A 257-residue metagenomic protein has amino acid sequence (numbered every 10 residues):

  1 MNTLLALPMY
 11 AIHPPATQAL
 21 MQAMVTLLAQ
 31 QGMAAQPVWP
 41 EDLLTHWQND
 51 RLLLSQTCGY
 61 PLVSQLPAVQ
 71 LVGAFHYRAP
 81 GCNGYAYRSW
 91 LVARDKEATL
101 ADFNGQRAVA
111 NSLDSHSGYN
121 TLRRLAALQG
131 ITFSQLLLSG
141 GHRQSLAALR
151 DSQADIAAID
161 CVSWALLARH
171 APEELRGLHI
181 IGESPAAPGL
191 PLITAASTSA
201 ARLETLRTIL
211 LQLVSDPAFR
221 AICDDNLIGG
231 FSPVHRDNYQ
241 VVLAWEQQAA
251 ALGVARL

Functional and structural regions predicted by a protein language model:
M1-Q70, A74, R78, C82-A86 (+1 more regions): N-terminal hydrophobic or amphipathic helices and topogenic motifs
N2, G81, Y85-W90, E173-R207 (+1 more regions): Periplasmic-binding protein-like
N2-A23, G84-S145, A221, D225: Bilobed "Venus flytrap"/periplasmic-binding protein-like clamshell domains and structurally analogous long
G32-P40, L53, T132-G141, H179-I181: Short beta-strand-to-loop elements that line the ligand-binding cleft of bilobed periplasmic-binding protein-like
W47, F103, A148-R150: Hydrophobic residues within well-ordered alpha-helices
T57-P67, R150, D155-L175: A ligand-binding cleft/hinge motif common to bilobed small-molecule-binding domains
N120-Q129, S134, L138-D151, G177 (+4 more regions): Hydrophobic, well-ordered secondary-structure segments that either form specific early membrane-associated helices used
A200-R220: A hydrophobic, small-residue-rich beta->alpha segment in the mid-to-C-terminal subdomain of diverse proteins
